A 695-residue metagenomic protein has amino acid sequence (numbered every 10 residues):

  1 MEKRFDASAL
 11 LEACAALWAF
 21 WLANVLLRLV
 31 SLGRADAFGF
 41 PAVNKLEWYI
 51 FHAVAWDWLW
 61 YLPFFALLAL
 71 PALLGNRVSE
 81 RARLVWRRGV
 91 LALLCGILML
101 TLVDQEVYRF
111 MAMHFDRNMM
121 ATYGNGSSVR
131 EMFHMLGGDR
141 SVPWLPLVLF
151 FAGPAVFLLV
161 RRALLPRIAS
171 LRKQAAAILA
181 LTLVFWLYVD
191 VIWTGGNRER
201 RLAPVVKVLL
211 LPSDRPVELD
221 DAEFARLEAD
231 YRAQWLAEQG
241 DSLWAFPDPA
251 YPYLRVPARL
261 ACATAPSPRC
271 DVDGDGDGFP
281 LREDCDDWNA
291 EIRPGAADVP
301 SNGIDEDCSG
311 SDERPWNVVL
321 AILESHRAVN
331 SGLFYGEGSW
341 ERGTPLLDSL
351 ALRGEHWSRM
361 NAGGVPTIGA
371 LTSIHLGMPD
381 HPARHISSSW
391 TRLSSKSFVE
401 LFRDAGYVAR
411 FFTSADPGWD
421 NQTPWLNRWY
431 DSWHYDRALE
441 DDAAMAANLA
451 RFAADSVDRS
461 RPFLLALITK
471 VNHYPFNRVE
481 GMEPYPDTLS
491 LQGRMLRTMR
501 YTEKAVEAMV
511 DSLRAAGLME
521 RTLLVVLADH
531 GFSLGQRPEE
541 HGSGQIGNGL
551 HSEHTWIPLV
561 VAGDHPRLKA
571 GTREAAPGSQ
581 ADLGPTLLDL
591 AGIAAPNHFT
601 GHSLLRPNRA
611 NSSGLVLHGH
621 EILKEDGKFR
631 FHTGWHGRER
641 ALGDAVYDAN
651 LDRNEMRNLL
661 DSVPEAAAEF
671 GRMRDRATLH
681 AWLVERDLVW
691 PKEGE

Functional and structural regions predicted by a protein language model:
E2-G240, V272: Transmembrane and membrane-interface helices of multi-pass, inner-membrane envelope-modifying transferases
A7-W18, L158-R162, Q174-I178, V184-R198 (+3 more regions): Membrane-interface soluble catalytic domains
E47-A53, A296, H385-S388, Q492-L496 (+4 more regions): Active-site rim elements
L181-R269, R314-L489: Active-site-proximal alpha/beta segments of enzymes that process anionic O-linked groups
L254-E313: Extracellular calcium-associated, cysteine-rich motifs in secreted modular proteins
P280, R327-A328, F532: Short active-site segment of divalent metal-dependent hydrolases/proteases that encodes the spacing between
A447-V457, E483-T522: A long, amphipathic alpha-helix that forms part of the scaffold/cap immediately adjacent to metal-dependent active
M519-R567: Histidine-centered active-site microenvironments of extracellular/periplasmic hydrolases and transferases
